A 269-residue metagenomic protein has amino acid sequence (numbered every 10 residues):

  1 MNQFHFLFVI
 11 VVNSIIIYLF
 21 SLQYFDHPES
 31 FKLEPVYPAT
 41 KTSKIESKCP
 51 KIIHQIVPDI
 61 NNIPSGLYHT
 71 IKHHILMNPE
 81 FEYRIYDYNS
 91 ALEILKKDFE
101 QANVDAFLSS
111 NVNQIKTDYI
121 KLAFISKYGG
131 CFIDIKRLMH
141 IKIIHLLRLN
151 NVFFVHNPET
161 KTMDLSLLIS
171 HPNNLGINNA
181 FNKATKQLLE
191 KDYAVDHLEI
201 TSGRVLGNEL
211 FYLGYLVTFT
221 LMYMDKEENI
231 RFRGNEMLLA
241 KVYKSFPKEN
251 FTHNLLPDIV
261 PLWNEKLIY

Functional and structural regions predicted by a protein language model:
N2-T117, I135-Y269: Glycosyltransferase-associated regions of secretory-pathway enzymes, highlighting luminal stem/catalytic domains
D118-G130: Small-residue hinge/turn detector
